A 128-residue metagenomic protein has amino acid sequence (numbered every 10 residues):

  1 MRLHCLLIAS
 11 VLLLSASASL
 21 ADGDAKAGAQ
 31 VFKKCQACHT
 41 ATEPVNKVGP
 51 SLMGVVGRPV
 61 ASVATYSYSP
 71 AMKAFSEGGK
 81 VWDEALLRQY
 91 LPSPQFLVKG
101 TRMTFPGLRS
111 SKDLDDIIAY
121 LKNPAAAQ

Functional and structural regions predicted by a protein language model:
M1-L7: Bacterial N-terminal signal peptides that target proteins for export
A16-S17: N-terminal signal peptide c-region/cleavage motif recognized by signal peptidases
G23-V81, Q89-T101, N123-Q128: Periplasmic/extracellular electron-transfer cofactor-ligation site, primarily the c-type cytochrome heme-c attachment
A25, E84, S110-S111: Alpha-helix N-capping/helix-start residues
P106-S111, D116-P124: Short, exposed beta-strand-loop hairpins at the edges of beta-sheets in extracellular/periplasmic proteins
